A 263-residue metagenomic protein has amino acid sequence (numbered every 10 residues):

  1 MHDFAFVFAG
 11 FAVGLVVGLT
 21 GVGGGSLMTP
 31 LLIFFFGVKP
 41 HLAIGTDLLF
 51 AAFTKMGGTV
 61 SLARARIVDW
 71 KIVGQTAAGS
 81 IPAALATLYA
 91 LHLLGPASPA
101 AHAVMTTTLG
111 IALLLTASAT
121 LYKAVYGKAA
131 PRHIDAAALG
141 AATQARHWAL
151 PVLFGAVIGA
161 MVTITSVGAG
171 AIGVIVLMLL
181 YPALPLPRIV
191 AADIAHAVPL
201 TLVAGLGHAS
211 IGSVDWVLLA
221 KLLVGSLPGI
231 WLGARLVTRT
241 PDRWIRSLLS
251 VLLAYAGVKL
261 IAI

Functional and structural regions predicted by a protein language model:
M1-A9, F34, A63-I164, L179 (+1 more regions): Juxtamembrane transmembrane-helix boundary motif
G21-M28, S166-V174: Transmembrane helix boundary and interhelical junction motifs in multipass membrane proteins
G23-G74: Juxtamembrane transmembrane-helix termini in multi-pass membrane transport proteins
M28-L42, I172-R188: Interfacial segments of multi-pass membrane proteins
P30, D47, L88-Y89, I175 (+2 more regions): Transmembrane alpha-helix boundary and packing residues in multipass membrane permease domains and related
P30, M56-V68, G159-T163, G173-I175 (+2 more regions): Generic transmembrane alpha-helix signature in multi-pass membrane proteins, especially transporters/channels
I44, V190-D193, L249: Membrane-interface helix-entry/capping residues at the boundaries of transmembrane alpha-helices
